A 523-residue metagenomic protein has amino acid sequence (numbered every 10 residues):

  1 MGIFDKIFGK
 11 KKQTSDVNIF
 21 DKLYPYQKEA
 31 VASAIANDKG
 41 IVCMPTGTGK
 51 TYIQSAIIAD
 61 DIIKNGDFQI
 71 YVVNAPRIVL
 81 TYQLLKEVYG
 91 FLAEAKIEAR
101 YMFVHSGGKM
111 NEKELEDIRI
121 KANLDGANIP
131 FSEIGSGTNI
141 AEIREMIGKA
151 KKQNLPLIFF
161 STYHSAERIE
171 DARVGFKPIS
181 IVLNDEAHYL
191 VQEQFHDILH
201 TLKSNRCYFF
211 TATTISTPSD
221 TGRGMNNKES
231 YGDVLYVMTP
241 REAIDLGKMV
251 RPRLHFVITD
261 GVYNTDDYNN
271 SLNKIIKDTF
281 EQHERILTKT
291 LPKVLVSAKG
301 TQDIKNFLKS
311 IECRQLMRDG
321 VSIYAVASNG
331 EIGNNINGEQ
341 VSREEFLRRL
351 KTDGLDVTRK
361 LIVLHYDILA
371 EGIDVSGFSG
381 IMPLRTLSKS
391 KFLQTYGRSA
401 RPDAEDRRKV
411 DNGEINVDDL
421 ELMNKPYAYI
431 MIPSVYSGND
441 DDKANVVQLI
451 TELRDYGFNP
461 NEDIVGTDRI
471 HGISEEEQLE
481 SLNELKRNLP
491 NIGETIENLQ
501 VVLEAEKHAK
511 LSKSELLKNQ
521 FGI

Functional and structural regions predicted by a protein language model:
F8-C43: Conserved pre-motif I regulatory segment
N37-I58: Walker A/P-loop
Y52-A56, D61, D67-L92, K96 (+3 more regions): Conserved Walker A/P-loop ATP-binding site and its immediately adjacent core in helicase/helicase-like ATPase domains
I140-P178, Q192-D197, I368: Conserved helix/coil segment N-terminal to the catalytic DExD/H
H188-M249: Post-DEXD/H (motif II) to motif III coupling segment of the RecA-like Helicase ATP-binding lobe
G232-K305, S310: Conserved interdomain linker/interface between the two RecA-like ATPase lobes of SF2 helicase motors
A243-V250, E405-N498, E504-H508, K513: A conserved SF2-helicase RecA2
G330-N461: Conserved RecA-like P-loop NTPase helicase motor core
